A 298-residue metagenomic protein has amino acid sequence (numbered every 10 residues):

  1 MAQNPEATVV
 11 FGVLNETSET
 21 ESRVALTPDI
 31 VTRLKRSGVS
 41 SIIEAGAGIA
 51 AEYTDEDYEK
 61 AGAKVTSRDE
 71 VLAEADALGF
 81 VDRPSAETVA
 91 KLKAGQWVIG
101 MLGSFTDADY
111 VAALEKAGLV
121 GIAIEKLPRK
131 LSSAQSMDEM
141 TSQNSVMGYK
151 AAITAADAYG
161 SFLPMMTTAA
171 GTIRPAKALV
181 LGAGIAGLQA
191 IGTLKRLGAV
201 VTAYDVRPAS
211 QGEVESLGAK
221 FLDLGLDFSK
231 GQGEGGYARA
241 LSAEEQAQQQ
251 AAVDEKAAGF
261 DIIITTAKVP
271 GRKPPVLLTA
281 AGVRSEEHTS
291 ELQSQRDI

Functional and structural regions predicted by a protein language model:
A2-A113, A117: An N-terminal-biased, well-structured beta-alpha scaffold segment characteristic of Rossmann-like dinucleotide-binding
A2-V10, N15-E16, P84-K177: Glycine/serine-rich phosphate-binding loop and adjoining beta1-alpha1 elements at the start of nucleotide-handling
L14, S37-G38, A61, A117-G121 (+8 more regions): Change "in soluble alpha/beta enzymes" to "in soluble alpha/beta proteins
L14-A50, P164-K256: Glycine-rich phosphate/diphosphate-binding loop of Rossmann-like nucleotide-binding domains
G62-A73, P84, Q232-I263, A267-G282: A structured beta-alpha segment of the ubiquitous adenosine-cofactor-binding alpha/beta core
K64-R68, I122, F221-G225: Short acidic-hydrophobic, aromatic-tinged amphipathic segments that line or gate anion-handling sites
L222-L224, I263-A267, S290: Short, conserved beta-strand edge motifs with alternating hydrophobic and charged residues
E287-I298: Single conserved hydrophobic/aromatic residue that forms the stacking wall/gate of nucleotide- or nucleobase-binding
